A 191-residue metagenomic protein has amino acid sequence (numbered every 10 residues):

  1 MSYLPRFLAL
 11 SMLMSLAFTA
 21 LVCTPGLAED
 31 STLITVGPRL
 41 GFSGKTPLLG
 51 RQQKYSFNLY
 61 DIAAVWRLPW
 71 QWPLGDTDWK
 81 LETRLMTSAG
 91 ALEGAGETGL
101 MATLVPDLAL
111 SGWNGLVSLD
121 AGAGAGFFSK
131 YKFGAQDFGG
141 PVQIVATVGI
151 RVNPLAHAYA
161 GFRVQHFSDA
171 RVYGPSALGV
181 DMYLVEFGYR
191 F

Functional and structural regions predicted by a protein language model:
M1-S31: Cleavable N-terminal export/targeting peptides
C23-L33, L68-L81, G96, W113-S118 (+1 more regions): Short loop/turn motifs that connect adjacent beta-strands in outer-membrane beta-barrel proteins
T32-P38, D76-T87, A102, V117-A123 (+2 more regions): Transmembrane beta-strands of outer-membrane beta-barrel proteins
R39-K45, M86-L92, G124-G126, Q165-F167 (+1 more regions): Outer-membrane beta-barrel pore domains and translocons
L48-Q52, L92-G94, K132-Q136, A170-G174: Extracellular loop and loop/strand-boundary signature of outer-membrane beta-barrel proteins
Y60-I62, G179-F191: Outer-membrane beta-barrel "beta-signal"
D61-V65, T103-D107, T147, L184: Membrane-embedded beta-strand positions in outer-membrane beta-barrel channels/transporters
W66-L68, L108-G112, V152, Y189-F191: Residue-level signature of outer-membrane beta-barrel architecture
